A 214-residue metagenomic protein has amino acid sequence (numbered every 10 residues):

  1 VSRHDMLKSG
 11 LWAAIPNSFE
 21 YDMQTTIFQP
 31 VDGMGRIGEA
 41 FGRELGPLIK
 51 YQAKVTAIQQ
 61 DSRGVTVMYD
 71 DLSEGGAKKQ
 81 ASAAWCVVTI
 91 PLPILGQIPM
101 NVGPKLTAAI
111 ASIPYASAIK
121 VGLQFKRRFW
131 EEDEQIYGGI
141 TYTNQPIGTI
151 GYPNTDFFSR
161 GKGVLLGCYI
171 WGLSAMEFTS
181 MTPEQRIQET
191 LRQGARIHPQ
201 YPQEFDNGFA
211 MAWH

Functional and structural regions predicted by a protein language model:
V1-A57, D61-G64, D70-E74, S82 (+2 more regions): Active-site/ligand-binding neighborhood in enzyme catalytic cores
I27, G76-K78, S180-E184: Flexible, glycine- and charge-enriched loops at secondary-structure boundaries
E39, G76-K78, A111-S112, T155: Short, flexible, glycine/charge-rich loop motifs used to bind or transfer phosphoryl groups or to couple energy/partner
G64, S73-A77, F157-G161: Short, solvent-exposed loop/turn segments that connect beta-strands within catalytic domains and beta-strand-rich
A83-W85, L92-H214: C-terminal segments that line or cap access tunnels to active or ligand-binding sites in enzymes and enzyme-associated
